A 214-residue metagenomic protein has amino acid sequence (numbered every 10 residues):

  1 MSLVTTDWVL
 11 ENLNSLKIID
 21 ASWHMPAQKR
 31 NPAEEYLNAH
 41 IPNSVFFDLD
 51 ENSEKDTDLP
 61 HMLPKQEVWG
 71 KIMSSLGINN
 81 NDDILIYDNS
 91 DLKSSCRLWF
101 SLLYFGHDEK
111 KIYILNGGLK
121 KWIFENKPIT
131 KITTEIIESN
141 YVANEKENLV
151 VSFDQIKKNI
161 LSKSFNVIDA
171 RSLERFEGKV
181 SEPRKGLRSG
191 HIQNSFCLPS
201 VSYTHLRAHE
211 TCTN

Functional and structural regions predicted by a protein language model:
M1-T5, E11, S53, L119-Q193: Active-site neighborhoods of enzymes that stabilize oxyanions during catalysis
V9, T204-H205: Adenylate-forming
N12-R30: Hydrophobic alpha-helical membrane-insertion signals
N31-L37: Short Gly/aromatic-enriched secondary-structure transition segments
F47, L115, L198: Hydrophobic residues at beta-strand termini and immediately following loops that shape nucleotide-binding pockets
P60-N159: Thiolate-centered catalytic microenvironments shared by cysteine-dependent enzyme domains
H205-N214: Single conserved hydrophobic/aromatic residue that forms the stacking wall/gate of nucleotide- or nucleobase-binding
